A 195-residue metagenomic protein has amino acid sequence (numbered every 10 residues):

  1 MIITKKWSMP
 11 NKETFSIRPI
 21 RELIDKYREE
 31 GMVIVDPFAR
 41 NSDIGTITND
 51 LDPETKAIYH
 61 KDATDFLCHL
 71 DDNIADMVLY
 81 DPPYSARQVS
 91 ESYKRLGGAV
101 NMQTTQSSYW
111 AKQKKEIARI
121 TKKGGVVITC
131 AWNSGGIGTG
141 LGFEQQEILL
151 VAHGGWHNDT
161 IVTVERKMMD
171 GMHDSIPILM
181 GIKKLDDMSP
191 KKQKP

Functional and structural regions predicted by a protein language model:
M1-T46, W156-D159, T163, D186-P190: S-adenosyl-L-methionine
R28, L70-D71, I120-K123: A generic alpha-to-beta junction signature in SAM-dependent methyltransferases
E30-H69, R87: SAM cofactor-binding core of SAM-dependent methyltransferases, primarily the Rossmann-like beta-alpha-beta module
R40, Y84-S85, W132-G136: Short "lid" loop at the C-terminus of a central beta-strand within the Rossmann-like core of SAM-dependent
T55, A63, Y84-E116, T121: SAM-dependent methyltransferase catalytic-core segment centered on the flexible catalytic loop and adjoining short
C68-L79, A86: A short acidic, Gly/Pro-enriched loop at the edge of an enzyme's catalytic core that lines a small-molecule cofactor
Q106-G154, N158: Conserved Class I SAM-dependent methyltransferase catalytic core
G135-Q193: Class I S-adenosyl-L-methionine
